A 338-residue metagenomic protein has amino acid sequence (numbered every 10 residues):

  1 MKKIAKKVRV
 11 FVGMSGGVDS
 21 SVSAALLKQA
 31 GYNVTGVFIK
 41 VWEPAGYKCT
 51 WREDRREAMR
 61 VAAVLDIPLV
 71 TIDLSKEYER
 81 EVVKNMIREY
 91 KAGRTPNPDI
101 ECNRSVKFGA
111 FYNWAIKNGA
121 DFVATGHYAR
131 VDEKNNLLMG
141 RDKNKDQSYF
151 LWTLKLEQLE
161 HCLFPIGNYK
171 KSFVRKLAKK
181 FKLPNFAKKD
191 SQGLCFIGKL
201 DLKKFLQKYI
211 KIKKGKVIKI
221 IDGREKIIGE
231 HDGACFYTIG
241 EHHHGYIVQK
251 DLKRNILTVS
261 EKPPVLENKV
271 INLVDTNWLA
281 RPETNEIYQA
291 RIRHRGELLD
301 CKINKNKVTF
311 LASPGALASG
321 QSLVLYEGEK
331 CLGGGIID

Functional and structural regions predicted by a protein language model:
M1-W152, L163, S172, K179 (+1 more regions): ATP-dependent adenylation/nucleotidyltransferase module used to activate substrates
S15, A124-V131, L137-D338: AMP-forming adenylation/ATP pyrophosphatase catalytic core
